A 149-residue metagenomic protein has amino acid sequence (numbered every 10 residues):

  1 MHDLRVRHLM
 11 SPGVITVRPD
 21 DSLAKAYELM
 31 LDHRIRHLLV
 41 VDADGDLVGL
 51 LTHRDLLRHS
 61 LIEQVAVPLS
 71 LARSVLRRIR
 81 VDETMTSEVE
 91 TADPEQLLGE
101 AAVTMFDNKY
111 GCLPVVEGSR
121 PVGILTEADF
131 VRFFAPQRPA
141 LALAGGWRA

Functional and structural regions predicted by a protein language model:
M1-G13, H53-V89, L97, A102-F106 (+1 more regions): Tandem CBS (Bateman) regulatory domains
P12, I35-R36, S87, Y110 (+1 more regions): A generic structural motif
V17-I35, V40-D42, T91-K109, V116 (+1 more regions): The conserved cystathionine-beta-synthase
M30, L38-D55, M105, L113-D129: A glycine-centered beta-loop-beta connector
I35, G118, R138-A142: Amphipathic alpha-helical interaction segments
